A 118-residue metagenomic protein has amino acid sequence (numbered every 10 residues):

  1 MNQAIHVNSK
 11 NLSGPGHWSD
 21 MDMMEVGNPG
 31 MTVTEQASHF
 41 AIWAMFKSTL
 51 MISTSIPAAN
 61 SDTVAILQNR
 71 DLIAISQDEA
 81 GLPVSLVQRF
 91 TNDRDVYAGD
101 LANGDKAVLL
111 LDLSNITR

Functional and structural regions predicted by a protein language model:
M1, K10, P15-G16, D22-M24 (+2 more regions): Extracellular low-complexity, O-glycosylation-prone Ser/Thr/Pro/Gly-rich "stalks" and linkers flanking catalytic
M1-S55: Glycan-recognition surfaces
H6-V7, E25, V33-T34, I56 (+3 more regions): Short amphipathic alpha-helical surface micro-motifs
P15-H17, N28, L82, D100 (+1 more regions): Intrinsically disordered, low-complexity regions
S38-F90: Catalytic cores of secreted or luminal carbohydrate-active enzymes
W43-F46, M51-S53, R89-R118: Carbohydrate-binding surface patches
